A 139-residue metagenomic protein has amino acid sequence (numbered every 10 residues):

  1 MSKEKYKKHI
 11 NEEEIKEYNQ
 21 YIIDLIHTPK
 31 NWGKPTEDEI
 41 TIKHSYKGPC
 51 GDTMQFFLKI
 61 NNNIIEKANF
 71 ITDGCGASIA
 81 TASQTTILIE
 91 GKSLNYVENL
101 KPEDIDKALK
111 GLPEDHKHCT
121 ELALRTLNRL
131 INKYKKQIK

Functional and structural regions predicted by a protein language model:
M1-G33, T41-K43, K92-K139: C-terminal binding/interaction regions
K3-K8, K30-D38, C50, T72-S83: Short charge-dense sequence patches
I15, N19, K47-P49, S78: Hydrophobic alpha-helical segments and helix-packing faces
D24, T28-N62, N69: Structured beta-strand/loop patches that form or line metal/cofactor-binding pockets in enzymes
P49, K59-E121: Active-site- and interface-proximal helix/loop "cap" or "latch" segments in soluble metabolic and energy-transducing
